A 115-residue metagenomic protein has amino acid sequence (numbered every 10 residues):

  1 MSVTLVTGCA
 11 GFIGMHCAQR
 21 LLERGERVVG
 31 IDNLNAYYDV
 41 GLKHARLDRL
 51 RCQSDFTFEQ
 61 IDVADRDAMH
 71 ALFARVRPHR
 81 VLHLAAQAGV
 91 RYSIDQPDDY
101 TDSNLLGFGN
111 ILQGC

Functional and structural regions predicted by a protein language model:
M1-C115: N-terminal Rossmann-like NAD(P)+-binding domain of SDR-like oxidoreductases, especially those catalyzing
